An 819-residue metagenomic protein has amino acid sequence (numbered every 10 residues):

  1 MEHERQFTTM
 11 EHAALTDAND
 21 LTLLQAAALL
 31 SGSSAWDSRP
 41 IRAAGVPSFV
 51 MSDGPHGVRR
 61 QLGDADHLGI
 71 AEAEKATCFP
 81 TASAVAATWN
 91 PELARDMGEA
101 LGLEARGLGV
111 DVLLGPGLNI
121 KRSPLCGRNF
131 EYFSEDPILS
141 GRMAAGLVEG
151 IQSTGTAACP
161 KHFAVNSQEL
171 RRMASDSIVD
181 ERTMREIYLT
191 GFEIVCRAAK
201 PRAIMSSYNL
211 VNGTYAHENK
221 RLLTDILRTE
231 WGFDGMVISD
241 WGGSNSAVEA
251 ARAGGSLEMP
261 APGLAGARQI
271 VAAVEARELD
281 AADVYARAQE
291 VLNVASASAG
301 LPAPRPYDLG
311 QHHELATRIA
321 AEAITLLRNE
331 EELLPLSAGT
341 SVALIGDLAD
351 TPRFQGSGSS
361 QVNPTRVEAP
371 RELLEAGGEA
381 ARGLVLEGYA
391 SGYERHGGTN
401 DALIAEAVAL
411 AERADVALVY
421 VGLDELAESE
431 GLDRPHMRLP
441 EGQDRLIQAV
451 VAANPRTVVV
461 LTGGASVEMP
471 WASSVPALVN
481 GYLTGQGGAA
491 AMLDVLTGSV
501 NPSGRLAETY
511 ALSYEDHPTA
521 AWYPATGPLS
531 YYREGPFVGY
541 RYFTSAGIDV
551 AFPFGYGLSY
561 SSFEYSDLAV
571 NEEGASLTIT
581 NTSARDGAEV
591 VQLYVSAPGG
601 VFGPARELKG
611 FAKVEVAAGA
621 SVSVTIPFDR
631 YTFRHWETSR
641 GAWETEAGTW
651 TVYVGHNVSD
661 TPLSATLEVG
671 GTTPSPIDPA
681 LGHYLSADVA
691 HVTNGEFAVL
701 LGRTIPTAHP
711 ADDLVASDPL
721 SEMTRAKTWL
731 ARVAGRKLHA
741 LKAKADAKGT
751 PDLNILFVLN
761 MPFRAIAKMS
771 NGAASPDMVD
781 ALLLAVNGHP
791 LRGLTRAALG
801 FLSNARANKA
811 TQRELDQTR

Functional and structural regions predicted by a protein language model:
M1-H635, T649-V654, V658, D777 (+1 more regions): Glycoside hydrolase catalytic-domain context in secreted enzymes
Q6-F7, G57, A520, R585 (+6 more regions): A generic signature of intrinsically disordered, low-complexity regions enriched in glycine/proline and charged/polar
L23, S31, A35, E275 (+17 more regions): Generic surface-pattern signal
D180, V467, D629, P719-R725 (+1 more regions): Helix N-cap / beta->alpha transition motif
V450, D718, A726-L759, A767 (+1 more regions): Amphipathic alpha-helical coiled-coil/helical-bundle segments that mediate oligomerization/assembly and other
R630-P676: Terminal connector regions
V658, A665-A734: Charged, amphipathic alpha-helical linkers/stalks
T750-R819: C-terminal non-catalytic accessory extensions
